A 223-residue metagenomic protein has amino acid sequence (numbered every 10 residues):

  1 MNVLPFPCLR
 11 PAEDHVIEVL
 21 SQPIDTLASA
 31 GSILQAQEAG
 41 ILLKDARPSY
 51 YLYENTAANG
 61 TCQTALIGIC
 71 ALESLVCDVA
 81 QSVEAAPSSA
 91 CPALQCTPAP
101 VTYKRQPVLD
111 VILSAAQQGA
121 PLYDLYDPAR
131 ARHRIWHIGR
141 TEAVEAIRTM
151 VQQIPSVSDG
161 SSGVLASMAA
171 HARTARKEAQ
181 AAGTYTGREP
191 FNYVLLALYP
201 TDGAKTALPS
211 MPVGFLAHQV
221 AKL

Functional and structural regions predicted by a protein language model:
M1-L223: Surface-exposed, charge/polar-rich loops and edge strands
